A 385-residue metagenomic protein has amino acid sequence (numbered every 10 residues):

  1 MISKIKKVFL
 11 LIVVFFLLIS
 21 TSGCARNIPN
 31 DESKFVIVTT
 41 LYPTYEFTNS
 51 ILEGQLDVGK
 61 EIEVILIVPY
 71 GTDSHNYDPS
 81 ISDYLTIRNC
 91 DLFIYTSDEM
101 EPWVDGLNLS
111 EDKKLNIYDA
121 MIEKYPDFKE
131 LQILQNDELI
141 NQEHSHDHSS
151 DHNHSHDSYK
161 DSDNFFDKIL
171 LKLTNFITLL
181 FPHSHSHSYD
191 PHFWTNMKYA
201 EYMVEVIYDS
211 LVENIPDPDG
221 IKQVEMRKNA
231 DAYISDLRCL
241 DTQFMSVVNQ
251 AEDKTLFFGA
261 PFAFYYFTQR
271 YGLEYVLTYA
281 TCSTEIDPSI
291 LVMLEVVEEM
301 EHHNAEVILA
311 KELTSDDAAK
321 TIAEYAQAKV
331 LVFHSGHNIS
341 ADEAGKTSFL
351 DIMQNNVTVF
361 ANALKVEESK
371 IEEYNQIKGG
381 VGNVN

Functional and structural regions predicted by a protein language model:
M1-L10: Bacterial N-terminal signal peptides that target proteins for export
L10-L11, C24-N385: Extracytoplasmic metal-acquisition and chelation regions
L11-S20: Bacterial N-terminal signal peptides
